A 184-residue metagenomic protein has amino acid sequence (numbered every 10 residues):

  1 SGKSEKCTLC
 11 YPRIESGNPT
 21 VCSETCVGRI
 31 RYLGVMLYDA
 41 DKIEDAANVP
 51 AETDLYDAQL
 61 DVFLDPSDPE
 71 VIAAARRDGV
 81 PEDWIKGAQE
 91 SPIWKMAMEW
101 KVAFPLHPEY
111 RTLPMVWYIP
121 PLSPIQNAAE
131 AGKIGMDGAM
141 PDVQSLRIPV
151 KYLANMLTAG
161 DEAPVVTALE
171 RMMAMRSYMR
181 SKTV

Functional and structural regions predicted by a protein language model:
S1-E24, Y38-D41: Ferredoxin-like iron-sulfur electron-transfer modules
S23-V184: Long, compositionally biased charged/polar accessory segments in the mid-to-C-terminal portions of proteins
